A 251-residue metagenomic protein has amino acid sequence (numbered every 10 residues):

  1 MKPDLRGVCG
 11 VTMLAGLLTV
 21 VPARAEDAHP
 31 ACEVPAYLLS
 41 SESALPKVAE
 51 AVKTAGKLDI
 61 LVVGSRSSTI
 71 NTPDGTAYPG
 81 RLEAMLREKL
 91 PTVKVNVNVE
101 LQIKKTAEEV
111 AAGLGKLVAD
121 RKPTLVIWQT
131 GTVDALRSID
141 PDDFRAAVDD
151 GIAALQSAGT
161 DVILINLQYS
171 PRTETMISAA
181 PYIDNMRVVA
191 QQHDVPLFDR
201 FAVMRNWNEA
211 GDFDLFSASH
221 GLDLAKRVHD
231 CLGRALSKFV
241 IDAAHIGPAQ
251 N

Functional and structural regions predicted by a protein language model:
M1-L61, T69-D74, R87-V93, A210 (+2 more regions): N-terminal secretory targeting modules
D27-A146: Conserved SGNH/GDSL esterase-like catalytic core that processes O-acyl groups on lipids and polysaccharides
R81, K116, D143-A146, D150-S157 (+1 more regions): Alpha-helical scaffolding segments of alpha/beta enzyme cores, especially the outer helices of TIM-barrel or partial
R87-P91, G115, A119-K122, G131 (+6 more regions): Sec-exported extracytoplasmic/periplasmic mature domains
K94-E100, L164-L167, R200, P248: Surface-exposed patches in mature extracellular/periplasmic domains of secreted proteins
L125-I127, A154-I165, F201-F213: A structural motif
Q129-T132, G151-I183: Active-site segments of SGNH/GDSL-like serine hydrolases that catalyze O-acetyl group transfer/hydrolysis on lipids
Y169-N251: Catalytic His-Asp segment of secreted/periplasmic serine-dependent ester chemistry enzymes
